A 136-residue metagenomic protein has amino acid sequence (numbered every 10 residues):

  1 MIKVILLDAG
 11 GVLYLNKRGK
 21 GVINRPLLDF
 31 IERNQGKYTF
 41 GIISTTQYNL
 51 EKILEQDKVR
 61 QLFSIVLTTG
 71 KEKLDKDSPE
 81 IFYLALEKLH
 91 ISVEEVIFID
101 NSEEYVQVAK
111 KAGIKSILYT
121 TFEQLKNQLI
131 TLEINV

Functional and structural regions predicted by a protein language model:
M1-L7, E95, L132-N135: Non-catalytic pre-domain segments flanking phosphatase-related domains
I2, L13-F40, P79: Short, acidic loop-to-helix structural element flanking the phosphoryl-transfer center in phosphate-processing enzymes
V12, Y48, E104, Q124: Conserved Rossmann-like nucleotide-cofactor binding loop
L28-T39, T46-K71: Substrate-recognition/cap helix-loop segment adjacent to the acidic, metal-dependent catalytic center of Asp-based
K76-E103: Conserved Lys-Pro-Asp/Glu-containing loop-to-beta segment of HAD-superfamily phosphomonoesterases, centered on
N101-I114: Acidic, divalent-metal-coordinating active-site segment for phosphoryl/phosphodiester hydrolysis, typified by short
S116-T120: Short acidic-hydrophobic, aromatic-tinged amphipathic segments that line or gate anion-handling sites
